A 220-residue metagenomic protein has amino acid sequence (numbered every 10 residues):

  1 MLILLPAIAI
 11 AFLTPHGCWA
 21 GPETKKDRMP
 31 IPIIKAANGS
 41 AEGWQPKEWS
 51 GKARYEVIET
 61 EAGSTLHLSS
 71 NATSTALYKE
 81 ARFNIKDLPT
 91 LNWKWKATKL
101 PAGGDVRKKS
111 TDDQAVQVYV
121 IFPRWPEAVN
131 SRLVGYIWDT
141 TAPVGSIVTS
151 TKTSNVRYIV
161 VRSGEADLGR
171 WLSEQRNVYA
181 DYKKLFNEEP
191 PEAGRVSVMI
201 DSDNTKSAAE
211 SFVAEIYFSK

Functional and structural regions predicted by a protein language model:
I3-P15: Bacterial N-terminal signal peptides
W19-W49: Extracellular carbohydrate-recognition regions
A36, V196, A214-F218: Extracellular beta-strand elements of beta-rich domains used for carbohydrate recognition/degradation or cell-matrix
E56-A76: Short carbohydrate-recognition loop motifs
E80-L91, E165-L168: Extracellular/lumenal carbohydrate-interaction signature centered on repeated Trp-anchored short motifs
K94-L100, P123-W125, Y179: Solvent-exposed strand-to-loop "edge" motifs in beta-rich extracellular domains
T111-V156: Extracellular/luminal beta-rich ligand-recognition and adhesion surfaces characterized by aromatic-Gly/Pro-enriched
D113-V118, S154-G164, L168-S207: Extracellular beta-strand ligand-recognition surfaces/modules
